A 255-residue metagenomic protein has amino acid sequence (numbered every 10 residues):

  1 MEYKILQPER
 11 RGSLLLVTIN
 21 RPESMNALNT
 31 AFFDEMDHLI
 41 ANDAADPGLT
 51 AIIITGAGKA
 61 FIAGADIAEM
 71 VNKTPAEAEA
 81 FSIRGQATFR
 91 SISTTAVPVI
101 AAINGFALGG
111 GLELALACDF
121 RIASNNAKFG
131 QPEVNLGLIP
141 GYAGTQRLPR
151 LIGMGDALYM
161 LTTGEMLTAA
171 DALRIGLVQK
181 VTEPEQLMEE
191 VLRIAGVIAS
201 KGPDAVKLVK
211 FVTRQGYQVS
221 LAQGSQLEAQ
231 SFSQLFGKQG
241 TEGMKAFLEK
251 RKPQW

Functional and structural regions predicted by a protein language model:
M1-A57, R90: Conserved CoA-thioester-binding segment of acyl-CoA-metabolizing enzymes
M1-G12, D46, G164-A170, E185 (+2 more regions): C-terminal alpha-helix plus adjacent terminal tail
G12, F33, G64-I67, G85 (+6 more regions): A general structural signal for well-ordered alpha-helical segments in protein cores
V17, R21, M36, I54 (+7 more regions): Terminal peptide-recognition signature
A27-T30, A63, N72, T162 (+3 more regions): Phosphate-coordinating loops and pocket residues in cytosolic domains that bind phosphorylated ligands
F32-E35, F81-R84, L114, L187 (+1 more regions): Hydrophobic alpha-helical membrane-association signature
A45-G48, G56-S91, A107, V219-S220 (+1 more regions): Glycine- (often His-adjacent) and acidic-residue-rich active-site loop that binds/positions the CoA thioester
S91-D204, R251: Crotonase-fold acyl-CoA enzyme core
